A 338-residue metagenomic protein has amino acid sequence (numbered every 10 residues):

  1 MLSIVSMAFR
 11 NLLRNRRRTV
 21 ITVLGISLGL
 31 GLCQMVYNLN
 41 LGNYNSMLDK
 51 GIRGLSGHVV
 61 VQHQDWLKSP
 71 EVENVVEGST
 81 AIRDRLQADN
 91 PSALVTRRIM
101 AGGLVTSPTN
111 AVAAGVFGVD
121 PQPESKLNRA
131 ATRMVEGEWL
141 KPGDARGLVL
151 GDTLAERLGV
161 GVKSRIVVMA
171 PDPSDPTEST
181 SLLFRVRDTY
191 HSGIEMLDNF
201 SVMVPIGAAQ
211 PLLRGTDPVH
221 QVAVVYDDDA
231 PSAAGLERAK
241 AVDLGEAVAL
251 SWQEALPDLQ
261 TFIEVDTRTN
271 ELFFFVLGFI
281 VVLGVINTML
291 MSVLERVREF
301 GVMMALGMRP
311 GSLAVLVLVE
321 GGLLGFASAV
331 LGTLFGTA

Functional and structural regions predicted by a protein language model:
M1-S6, A249: Short, membrane-interfacial amphipathic segments enriched in basic
R16-N43, E264-E299, G322-L331: Hydrophobic alpha-helical transmembrane segments of multi-pass inner-membrane transport and secretion
T22, G137, K163, G307 (+2 more regions): Conserved G/P- and acidic residue-centered "switch" motifs that form tight phosphate/ATP-binding loops in soluble
G31-G115, E138-D144, A241: Hydrophobic, regular-secondary-structure patches
R98-A101, N110-D120, R133-G207: Hydrophobic secondary-structure segments that place a key small or acidic residue at a functional site
D172-S174, E178-N270, L277: Mechanotransmission and gating elements of multispan inner-membrane complexes involved in transport and envelope
V315, V330-A338: Short helix-loop junctions at transmembrane helix boundaries
